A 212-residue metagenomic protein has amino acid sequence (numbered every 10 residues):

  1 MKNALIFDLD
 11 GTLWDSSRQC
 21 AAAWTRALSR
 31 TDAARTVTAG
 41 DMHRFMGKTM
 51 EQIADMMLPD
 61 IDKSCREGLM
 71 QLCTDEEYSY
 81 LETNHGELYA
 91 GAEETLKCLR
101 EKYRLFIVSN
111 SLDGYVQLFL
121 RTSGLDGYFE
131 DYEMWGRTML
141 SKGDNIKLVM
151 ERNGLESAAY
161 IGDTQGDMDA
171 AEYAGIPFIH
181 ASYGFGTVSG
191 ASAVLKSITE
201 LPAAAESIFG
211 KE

Functional and structural regions predicted by a protein language model:
M1-K2, D113, Q117-E212: Asp-based, Mg2+/Mn2+-dependent phosphohydrolase catalytic module
K2-A90, E94: N-terminal helical cap/lid subdomain that shapes the substrate entry/recognition surface in HAD-like hydrolases
F7-L9, Y103, F129: Conserved hydrophobic/aromatic "anchor" residues that stabilize well-ordered secondary structure elements
L13, L88, L105, Y160 (+1 more regions): Conserved SAM-binding loop
D15, I107-S109, H180: Hydrophobic residues in well-ordered beta-strands that form the structural core
K48, E76, E101-K102, E156: Structured helix-beta-strand junction loops
S79-I107, D113, G143: Short, acidic loop-to-helix structural element flanking the phosphoryl-transfer center in phosphate-processing enzymes
